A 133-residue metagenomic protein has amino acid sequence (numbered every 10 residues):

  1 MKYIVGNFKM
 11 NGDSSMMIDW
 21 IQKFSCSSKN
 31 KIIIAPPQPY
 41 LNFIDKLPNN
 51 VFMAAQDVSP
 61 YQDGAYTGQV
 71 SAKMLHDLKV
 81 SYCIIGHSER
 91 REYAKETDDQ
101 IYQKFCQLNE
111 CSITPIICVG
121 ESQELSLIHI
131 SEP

Functional and structural regions predicted by a protein language model:
M1-V70, D77: Conserved N-terminal beta1-alpha1 strand-loop-helix module at the mouth
M10-G12, S59-Y61, E89-E92, E121-L125: Short histidine/acidic/glycine/proline-rich micro-motifs that form metal- and phosphate-coordinating active-site loops
M17, I101, S131: Aromatic/hydrophobic pocket-lining residues that form the small-molecule binding cavity in soluble enzyme cores
F52-K104: Glycine/small-residue-rich loop that forms an oxyanion/phosphate-binding "nest" at active or ligand-binding sites
N109-E110: Anion (oxyanion) recognition and catalysis
I116-V119: Short, conserved beta-strand edge motifs with alternating hydrophobic and charged residues
L125-P133: Residue-level detector of conserved catalytic or cofactor/ligand-binding positions in enzyme active sites
